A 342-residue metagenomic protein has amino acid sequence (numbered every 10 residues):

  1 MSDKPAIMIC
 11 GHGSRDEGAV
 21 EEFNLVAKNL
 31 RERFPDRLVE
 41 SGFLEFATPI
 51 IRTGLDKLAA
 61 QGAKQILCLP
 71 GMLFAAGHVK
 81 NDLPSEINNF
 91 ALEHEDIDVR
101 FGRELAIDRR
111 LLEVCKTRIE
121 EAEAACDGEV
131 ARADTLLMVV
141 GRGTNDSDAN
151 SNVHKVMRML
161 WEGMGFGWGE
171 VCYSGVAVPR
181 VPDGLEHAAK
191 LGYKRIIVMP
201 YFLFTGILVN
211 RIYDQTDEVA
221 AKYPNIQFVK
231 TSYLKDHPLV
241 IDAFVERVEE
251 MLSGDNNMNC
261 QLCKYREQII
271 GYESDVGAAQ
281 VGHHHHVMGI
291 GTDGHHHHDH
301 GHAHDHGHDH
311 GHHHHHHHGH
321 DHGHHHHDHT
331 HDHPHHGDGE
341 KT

Functional and structural regions predicted by a protein language model:
M1-T342: Active-site-proximal alpha-helix that buttresses catalytic centers in soluble enzyme cores
